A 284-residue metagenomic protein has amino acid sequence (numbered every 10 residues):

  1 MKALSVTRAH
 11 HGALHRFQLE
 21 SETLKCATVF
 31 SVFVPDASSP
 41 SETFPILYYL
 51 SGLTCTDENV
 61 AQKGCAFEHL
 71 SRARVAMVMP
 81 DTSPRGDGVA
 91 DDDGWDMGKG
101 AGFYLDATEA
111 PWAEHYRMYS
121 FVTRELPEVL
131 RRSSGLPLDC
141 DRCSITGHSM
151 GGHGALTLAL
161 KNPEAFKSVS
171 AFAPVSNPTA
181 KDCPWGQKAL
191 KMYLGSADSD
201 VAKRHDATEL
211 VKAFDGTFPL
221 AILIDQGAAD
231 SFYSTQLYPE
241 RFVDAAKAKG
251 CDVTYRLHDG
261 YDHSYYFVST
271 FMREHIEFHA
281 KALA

Functional and structural regions predicted by a protein language model:
M1-A284: Non-catalytic cap/lid and distal C-terminal segments of serine-dependent acyl enzymes
